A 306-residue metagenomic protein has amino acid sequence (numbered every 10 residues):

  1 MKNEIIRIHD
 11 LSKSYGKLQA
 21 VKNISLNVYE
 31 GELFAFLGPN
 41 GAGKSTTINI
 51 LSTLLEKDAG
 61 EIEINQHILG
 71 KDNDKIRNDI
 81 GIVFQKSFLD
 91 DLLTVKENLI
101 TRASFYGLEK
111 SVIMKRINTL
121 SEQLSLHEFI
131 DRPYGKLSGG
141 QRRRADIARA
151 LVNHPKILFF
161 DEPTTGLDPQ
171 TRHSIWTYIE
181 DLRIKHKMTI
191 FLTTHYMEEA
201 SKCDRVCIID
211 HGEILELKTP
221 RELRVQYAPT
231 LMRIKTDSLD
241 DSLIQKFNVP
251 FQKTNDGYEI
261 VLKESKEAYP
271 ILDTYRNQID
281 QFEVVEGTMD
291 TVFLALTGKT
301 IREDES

Functional and structural regions predicted by a protein language model:
G60-K71, K75-I76: Conserved ABC transporter NBD signature motif
I100, S104, S111-F129: Conserved ABC ATPase "signature" region
P133-L137: Conserved ABC ATPase signature
H154: Conserved catalytic motifs of ABC-family nucleotide-binding domains
L158-D161: Catalytic Walker B motif of ABC-type/P-loop ATPase nucleotide-binding domains
T177-L262: ABC transporter nucleotide-binding domain
